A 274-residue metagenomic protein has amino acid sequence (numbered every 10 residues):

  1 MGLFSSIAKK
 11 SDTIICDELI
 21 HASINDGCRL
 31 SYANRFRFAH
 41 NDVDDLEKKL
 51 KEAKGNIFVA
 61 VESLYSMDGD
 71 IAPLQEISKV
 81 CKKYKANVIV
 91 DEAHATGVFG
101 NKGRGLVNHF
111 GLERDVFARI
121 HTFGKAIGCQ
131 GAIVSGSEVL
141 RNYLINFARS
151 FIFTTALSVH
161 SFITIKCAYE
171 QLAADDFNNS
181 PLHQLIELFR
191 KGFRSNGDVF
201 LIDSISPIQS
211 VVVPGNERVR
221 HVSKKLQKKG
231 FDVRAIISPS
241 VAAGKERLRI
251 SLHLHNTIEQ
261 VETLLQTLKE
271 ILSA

Functional and structural regions predicted by a protein language model:
G2-A22: Conserved PLP-anchoring active-site segment centered on the Schiff-base-forming lysine
A8-K9, A39-V43, E52, N56-S63 (+7 more regions): Pyridoxal 5′-phosphate
N34-V90: Active-site phosphate-binding strand-loop segment of PLP-dependent enzymes
K102, N108-Y143: Active-site PLP attachment segment
A126-F193, D198-I202: PLP-dependent aminotransferase class I/II
A174, K228-K229, S240-A274: PLP-dependent enzyme catalytic core of the Aspartate aminotransferase-like
S180-R190, N196-G230, S240, K245 (+1 more regions): Conserved PLP-binding catalytic core of the aspartate aminotransferase-like
